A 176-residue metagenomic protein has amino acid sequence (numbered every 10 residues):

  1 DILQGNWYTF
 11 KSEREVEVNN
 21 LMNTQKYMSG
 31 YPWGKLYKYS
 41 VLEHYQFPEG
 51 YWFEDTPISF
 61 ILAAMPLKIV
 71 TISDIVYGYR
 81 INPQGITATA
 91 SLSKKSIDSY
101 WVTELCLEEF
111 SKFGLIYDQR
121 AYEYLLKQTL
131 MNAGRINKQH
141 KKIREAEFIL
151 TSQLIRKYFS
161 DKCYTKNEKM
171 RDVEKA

Functional and structural regions predicted by a protein language model:
D1-V16: Conserved donor NDP-sugar-binding/catalytic core segment of glycosyltransferases
L3-Q4, V70-I72, Q119-A121: A structural signal for short, well-ordered beta-strand segments and their strand-loop junctions that often border
N20-S99: Conserved nucleotide-sugar donor-binding catalytic segment
W101-A121, I155-K169: C-terminal, non-catalytic tails of nucleotide-sugar-dependent glycosyltransferases
F110-G114, A133-K141: Secondary-structure edge/capping motif, primarily at the C-terminal ends of alpha-helices and the immediately following
D118-Y124, E145-I149: Short, charged, amphipathic alpha-helical segments
R120-R135: Amphipathic alpha-helical repeat scaffolds of TPR domains
K138-A176: Membrane-interface aromatic/basic loop that binds lipid-linked glycans or pyrophosphate carriers, typified by
